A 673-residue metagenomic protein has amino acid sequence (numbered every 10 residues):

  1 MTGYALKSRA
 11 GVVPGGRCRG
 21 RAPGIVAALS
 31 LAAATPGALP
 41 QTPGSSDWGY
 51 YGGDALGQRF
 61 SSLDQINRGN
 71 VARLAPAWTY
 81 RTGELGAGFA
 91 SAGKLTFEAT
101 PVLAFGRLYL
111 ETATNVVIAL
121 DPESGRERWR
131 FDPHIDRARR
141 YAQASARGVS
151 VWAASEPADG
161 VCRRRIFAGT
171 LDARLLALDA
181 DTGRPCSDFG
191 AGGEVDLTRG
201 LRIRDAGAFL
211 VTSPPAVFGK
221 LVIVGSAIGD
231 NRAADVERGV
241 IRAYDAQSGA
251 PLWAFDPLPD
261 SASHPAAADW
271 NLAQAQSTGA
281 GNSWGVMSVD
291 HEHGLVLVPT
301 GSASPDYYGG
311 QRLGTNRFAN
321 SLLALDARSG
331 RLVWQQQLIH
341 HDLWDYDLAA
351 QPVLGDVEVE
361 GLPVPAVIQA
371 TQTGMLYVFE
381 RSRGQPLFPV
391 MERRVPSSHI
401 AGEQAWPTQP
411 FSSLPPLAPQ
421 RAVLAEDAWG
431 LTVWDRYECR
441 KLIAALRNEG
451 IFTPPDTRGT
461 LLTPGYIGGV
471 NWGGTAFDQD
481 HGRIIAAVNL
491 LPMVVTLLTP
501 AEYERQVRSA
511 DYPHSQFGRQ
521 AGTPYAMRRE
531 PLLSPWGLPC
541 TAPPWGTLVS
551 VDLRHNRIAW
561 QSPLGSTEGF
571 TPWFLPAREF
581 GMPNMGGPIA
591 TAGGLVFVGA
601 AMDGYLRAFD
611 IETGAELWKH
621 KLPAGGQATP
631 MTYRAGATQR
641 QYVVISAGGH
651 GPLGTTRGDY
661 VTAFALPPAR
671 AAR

Functional and structural regions predicted by a protein language model:
P23-A34: Bacterial N-terminal signal peptides
L39-T79, P257-H264, T432-D456, I558: Blade/loop signatures of beta-propeller domains
W48-G52, G93-V116, Y141-R174, G207-A233 (+11 more regions): Repeat-blade elements of multi-bladed beta-propeller folds
G57-W152, A168-S187, A191, V195: N-terminal cofactor/phosphate-binding cores enriched in small/glycine residues, especially glycine-rich loops such as
A77, R126-R130, C186, L252-W253 (+4 more regions): A structural motif specific to WD40 beta-propellers
Y80-T100, R130-D159, A191-P214, D256-V286 (+9 more regions): Extracytoplasmic beta-rich repeat domains
L178, R238-A250, T315-S329, R383 (+2 more regions): Beta-propeller blade signature
Q351-H399: Phosphate/diphosphate-binding loops
